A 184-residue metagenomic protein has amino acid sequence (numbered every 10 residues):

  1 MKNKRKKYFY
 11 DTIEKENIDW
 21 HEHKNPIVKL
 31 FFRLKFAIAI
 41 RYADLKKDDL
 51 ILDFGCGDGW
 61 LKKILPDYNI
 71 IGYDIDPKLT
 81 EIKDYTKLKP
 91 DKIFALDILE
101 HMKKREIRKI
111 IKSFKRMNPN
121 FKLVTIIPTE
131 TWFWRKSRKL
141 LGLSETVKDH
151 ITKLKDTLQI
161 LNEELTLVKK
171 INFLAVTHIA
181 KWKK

Functional and structural regions predicted by a protein language model:
M1-L88, K92, R108-I111, E145-Q159 (+2 more regions): Conserved N-terminal segment of class I S-adenosyl-L-methionine
I75, I98, I127: Hydrophobic pocket-lining residues within nucleotide cofactor-binding pockets
A95-I98, I107: A short beta-strand submotif of the Rossmann-like class I SAM-dependent methyltransferase core that lines
H101-M102: A short His-aromatic
R105-K109, R135-K136: Generic recognition of short, well-ordered alpha-helical segments
R108-F121: A short glycine-rich, Lys/Arg-flanked "PGG" loop and its adjoining helix->strand segment in the class I
N120-P128: Conserved beta-strand signature within the Rossmann-like core of class I S-adenosyl-L-methionine
P128-K148: Short, glycine-/aromatic-enriched active-site segment of Class I SAM-dependent methyltransferases
